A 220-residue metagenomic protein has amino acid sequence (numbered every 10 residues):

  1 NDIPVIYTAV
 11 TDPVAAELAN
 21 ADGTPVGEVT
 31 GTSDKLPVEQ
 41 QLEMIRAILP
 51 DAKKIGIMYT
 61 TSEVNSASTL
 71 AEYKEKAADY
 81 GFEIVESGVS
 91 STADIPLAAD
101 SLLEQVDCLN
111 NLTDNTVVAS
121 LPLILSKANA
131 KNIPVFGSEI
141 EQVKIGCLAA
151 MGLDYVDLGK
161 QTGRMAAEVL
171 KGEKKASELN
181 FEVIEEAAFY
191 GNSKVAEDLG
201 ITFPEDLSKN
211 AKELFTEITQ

Functional and structural regions predicted by a protein language model:
P4-A15, G31-S33, P134-E139: Short beta-strand elements of ligand-binding domains
I6-T8, I55-M58, V106-V118, V135-S138: Periplasmic-binding protein-like
D12-A52, D154-K174: Hydrophobic alpha-helical segments within soluble ligand-binding/sensing domains
G27, L112-L170: Extracellular/periplasmic periplasmic-binding protein-like sensory domains
E28-V29, K76-T92: Short beta-strand elements in bilobed, periplasmic/extracellular small-molecule ligand-binding domains
T30-A77, N180-A196: An alpha-beta-alpha
E168-Q220: Hinge/cleft segment of the Venus flytrap/periplasmic-binding protein
